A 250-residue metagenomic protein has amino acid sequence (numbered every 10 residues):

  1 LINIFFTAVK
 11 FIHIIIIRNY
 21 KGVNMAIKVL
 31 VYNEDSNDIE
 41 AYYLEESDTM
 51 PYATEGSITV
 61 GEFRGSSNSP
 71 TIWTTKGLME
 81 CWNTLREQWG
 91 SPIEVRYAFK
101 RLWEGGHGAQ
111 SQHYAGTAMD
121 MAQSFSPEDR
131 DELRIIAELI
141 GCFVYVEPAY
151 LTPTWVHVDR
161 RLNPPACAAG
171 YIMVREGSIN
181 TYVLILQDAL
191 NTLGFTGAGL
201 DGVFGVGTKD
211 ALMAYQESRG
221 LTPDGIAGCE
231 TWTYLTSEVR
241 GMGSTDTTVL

Functional and structural regions predicted by a protein language model:
L1, S69-W73, S178, G199: Short, surface-exposed alpha-helical recognition segments that flank or form part of ligand/macromolecule-binding
L1-N24: Short, Lys/Arg-enriched N-terminal segments with co-localized hydrophobic residues within the first ~10-30 amino acids
N3, A8-V9, V60, G197 (+1 more regions): N-terminal compositionally biased, intrinsically disordered segments and leader/signal-like regions
A26-E94: Active-site acidic/histidine clusters and adjacent loop/turn architecture that either coordinate catalytic ions
K28-E34, G108-A118, Q123-G194, A198 (+6 more regions): Catalytic cores and adjacent binding grooves of peptidoglycan-active enzymes
R86-A115, R134-I135: Active-site-adjacent substructure of cysteine-protease-like catalytic cores
Q216: DNA major-groove recognition helix of helix-turn-helix
